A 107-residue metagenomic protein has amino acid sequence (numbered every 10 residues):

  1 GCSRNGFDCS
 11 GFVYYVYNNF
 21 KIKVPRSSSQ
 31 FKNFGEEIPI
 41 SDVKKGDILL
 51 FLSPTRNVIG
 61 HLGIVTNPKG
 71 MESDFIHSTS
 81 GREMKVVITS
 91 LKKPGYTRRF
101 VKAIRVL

Functional and structural regions predicted by a protein language model:
G1-K45: Catalytic cysteine-centered active-site loop
C2, P54-T55: Short beta->alpha junction loops/turns
R4, C9, V58-H61, T79: Short glycine/serine/threonine-biased micro-segments
E36-E37, T55, L62-L107: Aromatic- and glycine-rich peptidoglycan recognition patches
D42-V43, R56-V58: A structural signal for short secondary-structure junctions
